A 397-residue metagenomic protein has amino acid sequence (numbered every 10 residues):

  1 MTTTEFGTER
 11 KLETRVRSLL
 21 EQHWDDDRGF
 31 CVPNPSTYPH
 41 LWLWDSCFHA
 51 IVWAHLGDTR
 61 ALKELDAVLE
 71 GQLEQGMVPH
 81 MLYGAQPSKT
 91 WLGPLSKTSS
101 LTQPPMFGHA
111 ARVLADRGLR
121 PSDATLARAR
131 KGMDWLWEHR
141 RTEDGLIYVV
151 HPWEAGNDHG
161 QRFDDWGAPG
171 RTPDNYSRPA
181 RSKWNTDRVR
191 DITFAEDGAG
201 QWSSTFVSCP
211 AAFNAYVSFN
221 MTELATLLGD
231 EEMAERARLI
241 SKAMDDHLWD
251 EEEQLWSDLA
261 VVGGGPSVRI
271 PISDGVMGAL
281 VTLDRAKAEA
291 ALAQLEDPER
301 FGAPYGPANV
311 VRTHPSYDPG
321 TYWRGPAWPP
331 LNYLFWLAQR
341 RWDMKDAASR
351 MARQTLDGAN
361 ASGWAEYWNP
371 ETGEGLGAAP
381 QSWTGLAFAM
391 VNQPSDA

Functional and structural regions predicted by a protein language model:
T2-H40, K63-K97, G145-S208, L239-A327 (+1 more regions): Extended glycan-interaction surfaces of carbohydrate-active proteins
D45-Q75, S273-R285, N332-K345, A352: Alpha-helical support elements that line or immediately flank enzyme active sites and cofactor-binding pockets
S46, A50, P104, G108-A111 (+4 more regions): TPR repeat positional signature
V52, A110-V113, R117, N220 (+3 more regions): Core register positions within helices of long alpha-helical scaffolds
R60, A124, R128, E232 (+3 more regions): Alpha-helical positions within canonical tetratricopeptide repeat
A67-G71, V113, R128-T142, Y216 (+5 more regions): Alpha-helical scaffold segments in carbohydrate-active enzymes
Q103-D158: Internal, well-ordered domain-core segments that constitute the primary functional module of diverse proteins
F206-L228, M233-R236, I240-A243, T321 (+1 more regions): Long, repeat-rich segments with strong aromatic
